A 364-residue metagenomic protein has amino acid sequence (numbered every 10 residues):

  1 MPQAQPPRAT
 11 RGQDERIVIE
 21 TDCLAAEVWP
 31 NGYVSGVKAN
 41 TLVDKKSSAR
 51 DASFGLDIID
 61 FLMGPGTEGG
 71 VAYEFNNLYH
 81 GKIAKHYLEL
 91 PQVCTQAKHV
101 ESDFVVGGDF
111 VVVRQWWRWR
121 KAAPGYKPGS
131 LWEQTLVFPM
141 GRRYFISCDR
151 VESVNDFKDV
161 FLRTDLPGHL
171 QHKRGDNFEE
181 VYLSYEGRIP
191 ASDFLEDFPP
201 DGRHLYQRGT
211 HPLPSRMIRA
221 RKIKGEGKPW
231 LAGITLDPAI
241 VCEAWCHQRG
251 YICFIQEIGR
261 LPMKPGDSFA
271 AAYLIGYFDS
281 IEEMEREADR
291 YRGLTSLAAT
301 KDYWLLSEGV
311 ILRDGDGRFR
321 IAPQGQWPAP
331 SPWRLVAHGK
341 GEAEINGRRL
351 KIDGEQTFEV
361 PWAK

Functional and structural regions predicted by a protein language model:
P2-D14: Short, Gly/Pro- and small/polar-rich lid/capping loops
G12-D22, R203-G315, K340-R349: Beta-strand-rich recognition/accessory modules
D14-A122: Acidic-aromatic substrate-binding/catalytic surfaces of carbohydrate-active enzymes
I19, C23, Q134, F145-S153 (+1 more regions): Short, well-ordered beta-strand segments enriched in hydrophobic/aromatic residues
S102-R174: Acidic, contiguous internal or C-terminal segments within carbohydrate-active enzymes that form a structured patch used
S153-F157, D279, G325-W327, G339: Short, acidic/polar linear motifs in exposed loop/turn regions
N155-W230, G347: Polysaccharide-binding surfaces and accessory modules of carbohydrate-active proteins
K301-K364: C-terminal beta-sandwich/jelly-roll accessory domains of carbohydrate-active enzymes
